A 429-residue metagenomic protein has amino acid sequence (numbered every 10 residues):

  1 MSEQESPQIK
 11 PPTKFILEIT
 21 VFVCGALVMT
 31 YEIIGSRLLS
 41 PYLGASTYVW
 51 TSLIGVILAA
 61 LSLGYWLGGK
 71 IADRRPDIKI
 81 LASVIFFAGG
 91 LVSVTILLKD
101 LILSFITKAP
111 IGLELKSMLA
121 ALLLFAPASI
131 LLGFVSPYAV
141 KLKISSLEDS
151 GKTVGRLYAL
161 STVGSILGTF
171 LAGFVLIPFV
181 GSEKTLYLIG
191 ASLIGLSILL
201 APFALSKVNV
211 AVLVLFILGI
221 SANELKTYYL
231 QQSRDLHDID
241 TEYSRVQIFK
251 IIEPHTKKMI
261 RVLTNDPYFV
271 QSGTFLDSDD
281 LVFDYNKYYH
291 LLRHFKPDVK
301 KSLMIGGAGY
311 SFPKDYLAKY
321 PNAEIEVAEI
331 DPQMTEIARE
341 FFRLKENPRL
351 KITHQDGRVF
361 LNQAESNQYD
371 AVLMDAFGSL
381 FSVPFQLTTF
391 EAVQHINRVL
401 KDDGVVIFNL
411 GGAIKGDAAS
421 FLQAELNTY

Functional and structural regions predicted by a protein language model:
S2-I239, K250-M259, P267-V270, P297-K301 (+9 more regions): Alpha-helical transmembrane segments of multi-pass membrane proteins
Y243-R245, I260: Short hydrophobic/aromatic beta-strand or adjacent loop that forms the aromatic wall/cage of a ligand/substrate-binding
Y268-F269, F275-Y288: Acidic, aromatic-enriched beta-alpha/helix-loop junctions
V282-K300: Conserved alpha-helix/loop element of class I SAM-dependent methyltransferases that forms part of the SAM/SAH-binding
